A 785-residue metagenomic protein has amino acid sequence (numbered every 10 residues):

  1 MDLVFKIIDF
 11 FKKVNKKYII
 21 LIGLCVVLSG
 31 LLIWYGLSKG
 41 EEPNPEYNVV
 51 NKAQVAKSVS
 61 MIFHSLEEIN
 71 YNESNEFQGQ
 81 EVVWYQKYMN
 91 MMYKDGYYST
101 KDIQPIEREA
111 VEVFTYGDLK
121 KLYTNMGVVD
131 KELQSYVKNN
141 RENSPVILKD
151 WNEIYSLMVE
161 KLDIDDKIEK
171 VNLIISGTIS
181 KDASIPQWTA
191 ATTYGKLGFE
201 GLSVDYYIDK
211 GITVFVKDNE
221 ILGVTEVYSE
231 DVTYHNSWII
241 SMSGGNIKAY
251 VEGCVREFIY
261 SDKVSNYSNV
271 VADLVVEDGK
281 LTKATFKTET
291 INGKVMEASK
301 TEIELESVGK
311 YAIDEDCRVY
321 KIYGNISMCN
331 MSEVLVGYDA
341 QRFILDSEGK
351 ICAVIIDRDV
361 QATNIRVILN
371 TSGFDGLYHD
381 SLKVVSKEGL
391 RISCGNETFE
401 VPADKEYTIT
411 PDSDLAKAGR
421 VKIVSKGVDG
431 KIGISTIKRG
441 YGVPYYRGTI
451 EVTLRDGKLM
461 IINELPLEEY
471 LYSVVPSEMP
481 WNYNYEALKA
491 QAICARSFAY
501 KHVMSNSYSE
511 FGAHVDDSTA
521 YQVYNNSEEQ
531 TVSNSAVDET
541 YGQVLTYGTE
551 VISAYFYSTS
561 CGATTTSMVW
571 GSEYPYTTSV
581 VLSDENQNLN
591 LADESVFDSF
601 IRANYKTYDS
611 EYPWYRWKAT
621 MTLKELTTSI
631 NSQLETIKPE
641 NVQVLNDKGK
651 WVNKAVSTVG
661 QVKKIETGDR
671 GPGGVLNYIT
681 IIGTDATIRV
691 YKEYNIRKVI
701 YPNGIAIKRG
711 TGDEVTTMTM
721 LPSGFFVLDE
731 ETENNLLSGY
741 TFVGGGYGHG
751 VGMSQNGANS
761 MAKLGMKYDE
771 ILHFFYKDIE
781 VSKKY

Functional and structural regions predicted by a protein language model:
D2-Y47, S58, H64-L66, N70 (+4 more regions): Conserved, single-site charged/polar hotspot
E42-Y97, K101-V128, S135-K161: Short, solvent-exposed alpha-helical surface patches in non-cytosolic proteins
